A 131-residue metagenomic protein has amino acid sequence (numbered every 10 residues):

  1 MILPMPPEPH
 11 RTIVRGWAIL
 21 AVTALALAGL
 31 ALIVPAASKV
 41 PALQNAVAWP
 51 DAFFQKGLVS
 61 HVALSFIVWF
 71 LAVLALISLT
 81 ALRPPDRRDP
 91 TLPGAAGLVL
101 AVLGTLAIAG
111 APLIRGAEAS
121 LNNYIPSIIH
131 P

Functional and structural regions predicted by a protein language model:
M1-V14, A46-W49: Extramembrane terminal tails and long inter-domain/linker segments of multi-pass membrane proteins
R15-L43, D51-P85, D89-A117, H130-P131: Hydrophobic cores of alpha-helical transmembrane segments in multi-pass integral membrane proteins
N45-A48, S120-N123: Membrane-interface helix termini and inter-helical loops of multi-pass transporters
L121-P131: Non-cytosolic membrane-interface motifs at loop->transmembrane helix junctions
